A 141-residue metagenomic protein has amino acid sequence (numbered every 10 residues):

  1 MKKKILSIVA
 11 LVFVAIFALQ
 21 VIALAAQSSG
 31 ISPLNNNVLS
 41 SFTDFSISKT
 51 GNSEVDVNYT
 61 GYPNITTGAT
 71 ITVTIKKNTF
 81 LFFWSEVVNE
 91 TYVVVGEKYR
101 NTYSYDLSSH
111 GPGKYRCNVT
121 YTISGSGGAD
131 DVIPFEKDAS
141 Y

Functional and structural regions predicted by a protein language model:
M1-I5: Positively charged n-region of N-terminal signal peptides that target proteins for export
A10-Q20: Bacterial N-terminal signal peptides
L19-N36: Sec-dependent signal peptide cleavage junction
N36-I75: Short, surface-exposed binding/anchoring microloops in extracellular/periplasmic proteins
T70-F83, N118: Short beta-strand segments and strand-loop junctions that repeat across beta-rich extracellular domains
V73, W84-K98: Solvent-exposed serine/threonine-rich low-complexity stretches and specific carbohydrate-binding patches
Y99, Y105-K114: Surface-exposed, short loops/turns at beta-strand junctions within beta-sandwich domains
G127-Y141: Short beta-strand elements
